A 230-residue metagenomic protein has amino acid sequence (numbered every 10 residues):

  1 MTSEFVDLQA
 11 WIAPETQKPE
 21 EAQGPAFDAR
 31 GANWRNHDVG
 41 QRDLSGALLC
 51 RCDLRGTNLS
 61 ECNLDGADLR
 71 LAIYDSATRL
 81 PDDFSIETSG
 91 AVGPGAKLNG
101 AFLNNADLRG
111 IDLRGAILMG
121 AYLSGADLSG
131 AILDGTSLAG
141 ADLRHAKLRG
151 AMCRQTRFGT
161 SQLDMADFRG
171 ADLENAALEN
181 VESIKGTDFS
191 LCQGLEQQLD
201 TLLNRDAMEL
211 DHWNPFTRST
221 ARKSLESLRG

Functional and structural regions predicted by a protein language model:
M1-G230: Tandem repeat scaffolds
